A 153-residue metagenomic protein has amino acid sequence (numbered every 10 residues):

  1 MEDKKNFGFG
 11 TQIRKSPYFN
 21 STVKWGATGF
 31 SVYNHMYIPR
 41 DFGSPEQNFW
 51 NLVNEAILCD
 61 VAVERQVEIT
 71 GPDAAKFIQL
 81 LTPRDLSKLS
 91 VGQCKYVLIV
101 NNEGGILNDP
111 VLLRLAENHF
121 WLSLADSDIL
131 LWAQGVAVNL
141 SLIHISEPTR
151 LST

Functional and structural regions predicted by a protein language model:
M1-V100, G105: Acidic, proline/glycine-enriched N-terminal capping motif
P72, A125-L130: Helix N-cap motif at beta-to-alpha junctions
D85-L86, A137-L142: A common structural junction motif
N108, I129-L130, L140: Short, well-ordered alpha-helical microsegments
V111-L112: Glycine-rich, Trp-frequent "lid" loop and neighboring beta-strands that shape and gate the flavin cofactor pocket
I143-T153: Single conserved hydrophobic/aromatic residue that forms the stacking wall/gate of nucleotide- or nucleobase-binding
